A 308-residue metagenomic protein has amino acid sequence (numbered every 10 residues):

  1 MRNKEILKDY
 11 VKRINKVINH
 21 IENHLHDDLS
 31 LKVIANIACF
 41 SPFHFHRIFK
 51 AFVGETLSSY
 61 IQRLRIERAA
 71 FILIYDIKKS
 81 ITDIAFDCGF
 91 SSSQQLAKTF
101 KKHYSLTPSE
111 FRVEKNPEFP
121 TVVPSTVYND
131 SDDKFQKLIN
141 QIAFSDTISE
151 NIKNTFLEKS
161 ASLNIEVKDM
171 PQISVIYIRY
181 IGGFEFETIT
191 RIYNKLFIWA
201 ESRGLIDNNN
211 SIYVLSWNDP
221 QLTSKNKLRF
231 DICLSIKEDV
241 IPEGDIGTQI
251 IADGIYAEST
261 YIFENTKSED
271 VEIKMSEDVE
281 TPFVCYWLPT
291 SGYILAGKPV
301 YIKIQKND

Functional and structural regions predicted by a protein language model:
M1-E5, D28-L64, A85-T107: Basic/polar phosphate-binding segments, predominantly the helix-turn-helix DNA-binding elements of transcriptional
R2-K12, S160: Extreme N-terminus of proteins, especially the signal/transit-peptide cleavage junction and the first residues
I6-Y10, N23, A38, S58 (+2 more regions): Residue-level marker of regulatory loop/turn positions in helix-turn-helix DNA-binding domains and in histidine
D9-V17, Q62-R65, I77: N-terminal positioning helix adjacent to the helix-turn-helix/winged-helix DNA-binding module
K16-L29, F49, F71-S80, F100: Basic, amphipathic alpha-helical hairpins
E55, E67, K79: Glycine-centered loop/turn positions within well-structured domains that cap or flank conserved ligand/cofactor-binding
S59, E67, I74-Y75, S91-D308: A solvent-exposed interaction/effector surface
